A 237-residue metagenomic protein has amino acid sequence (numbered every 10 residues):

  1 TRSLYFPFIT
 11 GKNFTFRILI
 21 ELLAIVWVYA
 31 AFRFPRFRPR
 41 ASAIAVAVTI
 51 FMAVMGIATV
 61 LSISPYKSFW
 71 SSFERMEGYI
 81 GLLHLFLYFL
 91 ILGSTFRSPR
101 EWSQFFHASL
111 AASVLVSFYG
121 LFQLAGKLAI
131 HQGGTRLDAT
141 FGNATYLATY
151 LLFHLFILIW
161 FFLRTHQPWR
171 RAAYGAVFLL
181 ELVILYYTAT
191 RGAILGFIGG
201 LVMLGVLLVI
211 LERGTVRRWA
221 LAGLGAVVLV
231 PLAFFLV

Functional and structural regions predicted by a protein language model:
T1-R2, R17-Y29, A47-P65, G78-V237: Alpha-helical transmembrane segments of multi-pass inner-membrane proteins
R2-F14, A31-R38, T165-H166: Short, hydrophobic transmembrane alpha-helix segments
F6-P7, I63-F73: Membrane-interfacial interhelical loops
P7-F16, R38-I44, F73-M76, F141: Interfacial loop-to-helix junctions that mark the boundaries of transmembrane helices in multi-pass membrane
R33-V48, S64: Extended hydrophobic/aromatic-rich secondary-structure runs
A43, F69, L82: Short gly/ser-rich anion-binding loops that grip negatively charged ligand groups
